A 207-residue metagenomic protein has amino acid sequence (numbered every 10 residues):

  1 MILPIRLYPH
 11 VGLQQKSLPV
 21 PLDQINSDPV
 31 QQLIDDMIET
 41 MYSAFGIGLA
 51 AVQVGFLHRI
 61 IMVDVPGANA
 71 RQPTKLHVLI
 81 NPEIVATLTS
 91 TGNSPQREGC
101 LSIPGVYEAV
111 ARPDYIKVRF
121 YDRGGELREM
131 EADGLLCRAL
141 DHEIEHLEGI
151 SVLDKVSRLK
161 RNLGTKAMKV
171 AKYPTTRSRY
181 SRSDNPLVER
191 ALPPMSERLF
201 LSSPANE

Functional and structural regions predicted by a protein language model:
M1-E207: Positively charged
